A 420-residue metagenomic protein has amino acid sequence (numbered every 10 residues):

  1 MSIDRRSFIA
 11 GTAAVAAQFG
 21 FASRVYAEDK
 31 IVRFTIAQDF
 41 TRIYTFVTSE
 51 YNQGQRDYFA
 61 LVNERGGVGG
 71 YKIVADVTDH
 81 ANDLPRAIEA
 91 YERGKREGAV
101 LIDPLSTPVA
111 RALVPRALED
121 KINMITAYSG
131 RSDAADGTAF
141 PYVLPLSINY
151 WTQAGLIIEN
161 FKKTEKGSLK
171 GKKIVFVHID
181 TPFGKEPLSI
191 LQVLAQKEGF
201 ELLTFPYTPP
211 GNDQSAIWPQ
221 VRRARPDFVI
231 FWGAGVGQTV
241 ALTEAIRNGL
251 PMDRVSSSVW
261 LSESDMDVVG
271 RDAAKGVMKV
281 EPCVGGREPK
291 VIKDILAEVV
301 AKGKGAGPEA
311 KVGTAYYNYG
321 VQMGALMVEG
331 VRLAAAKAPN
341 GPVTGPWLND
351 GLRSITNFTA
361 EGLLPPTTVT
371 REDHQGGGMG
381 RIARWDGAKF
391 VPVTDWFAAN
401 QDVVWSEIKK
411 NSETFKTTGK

Functional and structural regions predicted by a protein language model:
M1-G20: N-terminal secretory signal peptides and thylakoid transit peptides that target proteins across membranes
A22-A37: C-terminal segment of N-terminal export signals and the immediately downstream linker at the start of the mature
I31, F46-Q53, R65-G137, L146 (+2 more regions): Beta-alpha junction/loop-to-helix N-cap segments that form part of ligand/metal-binding clefts
T35-R56, T78-L84, S106, V177-E186 (+1 more regions): Extracytoplasmic "Venus flytrap"
R86, S132-D133, P141-G249, G286-K293: Extracellular/periplasmic Venus flytrap/periplasmic-binding protein
G94-S106, I125-A127, V175-V177, R225-G235 (+1 more regions): Periplasmic-binding protein-like
E244-Q322, W396-N400, N411-T418: Extracellular/periplasmic periplasmic-binding protein-like sensory domains
K304-Y317, V328-T394, G419-K420: Segments of small-molecule ligand-sensing domains
